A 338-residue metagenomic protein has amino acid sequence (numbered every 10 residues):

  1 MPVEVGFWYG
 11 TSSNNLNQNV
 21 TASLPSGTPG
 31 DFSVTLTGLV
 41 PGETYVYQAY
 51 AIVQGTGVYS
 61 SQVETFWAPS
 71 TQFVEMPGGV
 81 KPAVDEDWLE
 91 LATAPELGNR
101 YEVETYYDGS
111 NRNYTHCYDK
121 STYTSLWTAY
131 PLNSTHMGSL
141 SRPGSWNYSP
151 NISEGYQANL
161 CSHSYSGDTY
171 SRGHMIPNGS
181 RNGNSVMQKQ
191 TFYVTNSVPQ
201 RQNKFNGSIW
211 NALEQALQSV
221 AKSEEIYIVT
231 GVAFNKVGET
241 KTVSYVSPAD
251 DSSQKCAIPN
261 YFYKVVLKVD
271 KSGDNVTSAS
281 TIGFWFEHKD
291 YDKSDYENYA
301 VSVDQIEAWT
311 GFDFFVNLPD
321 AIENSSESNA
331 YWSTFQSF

Functional and structural regions predicted by a protein language model:
M1-S70: Short, surface-exposed linear motifs at loops/turns and structural transition points
W67-F338: Domain-level detector for secreted/extracellular nuclease and nuclease-toxin modules, and for the ENPP-like C-terminal
